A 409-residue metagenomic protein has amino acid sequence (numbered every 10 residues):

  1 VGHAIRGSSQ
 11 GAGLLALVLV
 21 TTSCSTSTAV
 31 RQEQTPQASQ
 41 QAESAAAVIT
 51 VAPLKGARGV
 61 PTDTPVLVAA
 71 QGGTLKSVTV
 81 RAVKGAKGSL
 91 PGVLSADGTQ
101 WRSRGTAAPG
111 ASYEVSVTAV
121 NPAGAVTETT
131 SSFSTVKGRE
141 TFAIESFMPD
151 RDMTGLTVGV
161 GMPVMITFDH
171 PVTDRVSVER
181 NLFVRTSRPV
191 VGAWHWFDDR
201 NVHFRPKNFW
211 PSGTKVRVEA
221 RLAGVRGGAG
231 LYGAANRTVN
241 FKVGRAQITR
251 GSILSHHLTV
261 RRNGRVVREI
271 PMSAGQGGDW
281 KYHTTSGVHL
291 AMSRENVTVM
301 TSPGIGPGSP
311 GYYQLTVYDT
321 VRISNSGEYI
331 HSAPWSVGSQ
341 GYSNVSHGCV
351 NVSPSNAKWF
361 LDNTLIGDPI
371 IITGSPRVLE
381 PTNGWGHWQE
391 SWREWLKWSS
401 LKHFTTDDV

Functional and structural regions predicted by a protein language model:
G2-R245, M272: Acidic, low-complexity Ser/Thr/Gly/Pro-rich repeat segments typical of extracellular/periplasmic and surface-exposed
T50, L67-A69, T79, E114 (+7 more regions): Soluble periplasmic/extracytoplasmic beta-strand elements of cell-envelope proteins
L67, E114-S116, T130, M165 (+7 more regions): Extracytoplasmic/secreted envelope proteins and their assembly/folding machinery, especially bacterial periplasmic
A119-V120, L222-G224, G264, V297 (+1 more regions): Short, charged beta-turn/beta-strand-edge "cap" motif at the junction between a beta-strand and an adjacent loop
V160, H283-S286, S302-V409: Exported/periplasmic cell-wall-interacting domains
T167, P171, R175, V297 (+2 more regions): Structured segments of extracytoplasmic/periplasmic soluble domains in secreted or envelope-associated proteins
V202, V243, R250-I253, N351-N356: Short, glycine/acidic-rich beta->alpha junctions
G230-G338: Gly/Pro-biased beta-strand-loop elements
